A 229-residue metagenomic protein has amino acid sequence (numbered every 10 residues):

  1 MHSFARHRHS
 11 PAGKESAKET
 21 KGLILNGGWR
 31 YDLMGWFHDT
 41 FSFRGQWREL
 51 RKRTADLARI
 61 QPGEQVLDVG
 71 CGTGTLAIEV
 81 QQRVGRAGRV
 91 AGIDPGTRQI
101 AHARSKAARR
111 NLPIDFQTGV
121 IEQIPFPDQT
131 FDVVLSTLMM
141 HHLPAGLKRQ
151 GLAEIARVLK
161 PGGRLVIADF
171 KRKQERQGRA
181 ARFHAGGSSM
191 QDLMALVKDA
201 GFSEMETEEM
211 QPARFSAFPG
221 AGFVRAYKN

Functional and structural regions predicted by a protein language model:
H2-R59, T75, H102: Conserved class I S-adenosyl-L-methionine
E15-G22, R44, R164-R225: C-terminal alpha-helical "lid/dimerization" subdomain adjacent to the S-adenosyl-L-methionine
D56-Q61, R83, I124: Glycine-rich helix-loop-beta junction characteristic of Rossmann-like nucleotide cofactor-binding loops
L67-V69, T73-Q123: Class I SAM-dependent methyltransferase SAM/SAH-binding core
R86-A87, L159-R164: Short glycine-dipeptide loop
E122-V133: A short acidic, Gly/Pro-enriched loop at the edge of an enzyme's catalytic core that lines a small-molecule cofactor
V133-G146: A short SAM/SAH-binding and catalytic strip from SAM-dependent methyltransferases
R149-P161: A short glycine-rich, Lys/Arg-flanked "PGG" loop and its adjoining helix->strand segment in the class I
